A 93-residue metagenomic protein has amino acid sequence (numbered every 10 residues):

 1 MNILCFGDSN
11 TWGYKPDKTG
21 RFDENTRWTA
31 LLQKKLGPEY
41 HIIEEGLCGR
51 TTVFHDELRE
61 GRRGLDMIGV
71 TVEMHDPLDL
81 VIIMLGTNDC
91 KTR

Functional and structural regions predicted by a protein language model:
N2-L4, N10-R93: Conserved SGNH/GDSL esterase-like catalytic core that processes O-acyl groups on lipids and polysaccharides
